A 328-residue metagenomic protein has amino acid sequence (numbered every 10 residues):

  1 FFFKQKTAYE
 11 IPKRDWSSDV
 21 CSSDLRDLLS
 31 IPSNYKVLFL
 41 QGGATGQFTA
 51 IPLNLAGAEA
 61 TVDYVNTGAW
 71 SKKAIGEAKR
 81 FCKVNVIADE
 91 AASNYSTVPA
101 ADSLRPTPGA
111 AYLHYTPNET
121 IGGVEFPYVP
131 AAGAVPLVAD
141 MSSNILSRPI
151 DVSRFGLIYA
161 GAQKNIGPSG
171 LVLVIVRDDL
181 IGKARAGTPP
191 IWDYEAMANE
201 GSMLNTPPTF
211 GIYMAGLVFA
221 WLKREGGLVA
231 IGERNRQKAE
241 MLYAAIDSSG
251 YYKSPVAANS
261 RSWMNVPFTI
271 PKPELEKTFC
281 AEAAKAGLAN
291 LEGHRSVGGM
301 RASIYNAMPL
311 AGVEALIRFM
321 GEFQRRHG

Functional and structural regions predicted by a protein language model:
F1-W16, V20: Single conserved hydrophobic/aromatic residue that forms the stacking wall/gate of nucleotide- or nucleobase-binding
S17-Q47, N54, G68-A69, E77: Conserved N-terminal alpha-helix of the aminotransferase class I/II PLP-enzyme fold
A56-K72: Conserved PLP-anchoring active-site segment centered on the Schiff-base-forming lysine
A78, D89-I145: Active-site phosphate-binding strand-loop segment of PLP-dependent enzymes
V138, V152-Q163: Conserved active-site segment immediately N-terminal to the catalytic lysine that forms the internal aldimine
A162-Y243, A257, R326-G328: Active-site C-terminal subdomain of aminotransferase-like
Y252-A283: Conserved PLP-binding catalytic core of the aspartate aminotransferase-like
K285, H294-G328: PLP-dependent enzyme catalytic core of the Aspartate aminotransferase-like
